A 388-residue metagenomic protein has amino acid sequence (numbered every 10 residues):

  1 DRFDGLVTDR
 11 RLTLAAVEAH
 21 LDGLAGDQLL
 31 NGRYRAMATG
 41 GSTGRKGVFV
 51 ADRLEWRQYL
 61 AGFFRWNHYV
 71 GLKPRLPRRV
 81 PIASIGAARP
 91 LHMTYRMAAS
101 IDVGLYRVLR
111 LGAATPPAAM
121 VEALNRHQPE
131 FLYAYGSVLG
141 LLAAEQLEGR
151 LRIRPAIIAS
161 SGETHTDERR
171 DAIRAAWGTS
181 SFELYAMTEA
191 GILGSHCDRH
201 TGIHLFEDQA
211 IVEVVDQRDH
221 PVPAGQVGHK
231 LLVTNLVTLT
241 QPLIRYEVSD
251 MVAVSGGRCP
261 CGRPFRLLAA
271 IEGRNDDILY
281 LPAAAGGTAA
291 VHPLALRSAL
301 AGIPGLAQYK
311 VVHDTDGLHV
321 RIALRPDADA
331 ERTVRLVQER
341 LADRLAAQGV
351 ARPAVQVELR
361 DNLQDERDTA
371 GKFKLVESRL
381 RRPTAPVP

Functional and structural regions predicted by a protein language model:
D1-A38, G44-V80, R126-Y133, L147 (+6 more regions): Nucleotide 5′-phosphate-binding alpha/beta core
T39, I82, L132, I173 (+6 more regions): Residue-level signal for inorganic ion chemistry
L54-R57, A61, P81-V138: AMP-binding/adenylate-forming
I101, G149-L151, R199-I203: Short, hinge-like loop/turn segments at secondary-structure boundaries
G104, R154, A176-S180: Short, structured coil segments at secondary-structure junctions
A113-A119, P129-R170, E183-E189: Adenylate-forming
L132, L232, V237-G349: AMP-binding/adenylate-forming catalytic core of the ANL superfamily
H165-R258: Conserved AMP-binding/adenylate-forming
